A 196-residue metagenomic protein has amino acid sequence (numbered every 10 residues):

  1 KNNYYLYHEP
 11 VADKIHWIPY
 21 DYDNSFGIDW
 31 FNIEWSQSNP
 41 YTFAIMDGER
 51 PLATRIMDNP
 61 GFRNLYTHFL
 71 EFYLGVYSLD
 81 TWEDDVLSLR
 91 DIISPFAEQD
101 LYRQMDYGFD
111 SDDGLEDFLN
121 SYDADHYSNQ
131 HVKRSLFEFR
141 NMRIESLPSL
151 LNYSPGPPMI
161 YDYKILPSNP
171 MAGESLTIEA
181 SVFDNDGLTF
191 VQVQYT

Functional and structural regions predicted by a protein language model:
K1-Y5, E9-S168, G173-S175, F183: Middle-to-C-terminal accessory/interaction subdomains
H8, Y195-T196: Residue-level signal for short segments within beta-strands and strand-turn junctions of well-structured beta-sheet
F183-Q194: Solvent-exposed loop/turn segments flanking beta-strands in beta-repeat/beta-sandwich domains
